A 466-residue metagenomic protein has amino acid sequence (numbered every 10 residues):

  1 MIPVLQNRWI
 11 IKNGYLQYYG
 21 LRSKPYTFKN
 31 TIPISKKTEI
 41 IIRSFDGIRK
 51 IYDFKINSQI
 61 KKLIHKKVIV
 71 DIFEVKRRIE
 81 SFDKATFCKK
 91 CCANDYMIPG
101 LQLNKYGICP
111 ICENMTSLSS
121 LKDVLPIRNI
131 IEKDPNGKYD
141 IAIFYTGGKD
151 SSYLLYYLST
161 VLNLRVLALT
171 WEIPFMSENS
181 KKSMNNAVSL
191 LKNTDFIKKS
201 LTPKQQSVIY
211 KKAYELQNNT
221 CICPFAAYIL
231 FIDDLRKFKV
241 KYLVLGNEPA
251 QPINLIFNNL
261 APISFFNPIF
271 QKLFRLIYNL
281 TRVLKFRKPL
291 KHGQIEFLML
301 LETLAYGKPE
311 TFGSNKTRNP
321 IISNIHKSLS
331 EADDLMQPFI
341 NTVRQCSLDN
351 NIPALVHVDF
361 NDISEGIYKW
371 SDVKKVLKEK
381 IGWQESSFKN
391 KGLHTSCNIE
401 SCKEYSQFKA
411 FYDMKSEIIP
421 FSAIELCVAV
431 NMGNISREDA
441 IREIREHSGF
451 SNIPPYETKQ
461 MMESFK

Functional and structural regions predicted by a protein language model:
M1-D46, F82-A85: Acidic, low-complexity/disordered tracts enriched in E/D and polar residues
N7-I11, I60-K62, L101: Short, exposed beta-strand/loop patches in secreted or surface proteins that constitute
R43-S58: Short helix-coil junctions and helix-kink-helix linkers
D53-N57, G148, G366-I367, S416: Generic detection of long, well-ordered alpha-helical segments
I56-E80: A short, conserved structural fragment
L63, S81-I141, Y157, V161-K466: Nucleotide-activated chemistry modules centered on ATP-dependent adenylation/adenylyltransferase
I141-D150: Short, glycine-rich nucleotide/cofactor-binding loops
Y153-L154: Hydrophobic positions on the alpha1 helix immediately C-terminal to the Walker A/P-loop
